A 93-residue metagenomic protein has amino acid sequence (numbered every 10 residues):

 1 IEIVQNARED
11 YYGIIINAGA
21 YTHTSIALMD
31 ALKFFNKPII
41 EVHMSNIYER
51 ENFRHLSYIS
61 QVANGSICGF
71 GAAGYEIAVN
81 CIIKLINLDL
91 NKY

Functional and structural regions predicted by a protein language model:
E2-A7, A78: CheY-like receiver
Q5-N6, S25-N36: Short Gly/Thr/Asp-enriched flexible loops that form oxyanion-binding sites at enzyme active sites
A7-I14: Short acidic/histidine-rich motifs immediately flanking catalytic phosphotransfer sites in two-component signaling
I15, I40-V42, G65-I67: Hydrophobic/aromatic beta-strand patches that form the interior of the parallel beta-sheet core in alpha/beta enzyme
G19-T22, S45-I47: Short glycine-rich anion-binding loops that position phosphate/pyrophosphate groups of nucleotides and phosphorylated
F34-R50: Short, acidic/small-residue loops that bind anionic groups at enzyme active sites
R54-A72: Short beta-strand elements at the ligand-binding edges of bilobed clamshell
C68-Y93: A charged, well-structured terminal subsegment
